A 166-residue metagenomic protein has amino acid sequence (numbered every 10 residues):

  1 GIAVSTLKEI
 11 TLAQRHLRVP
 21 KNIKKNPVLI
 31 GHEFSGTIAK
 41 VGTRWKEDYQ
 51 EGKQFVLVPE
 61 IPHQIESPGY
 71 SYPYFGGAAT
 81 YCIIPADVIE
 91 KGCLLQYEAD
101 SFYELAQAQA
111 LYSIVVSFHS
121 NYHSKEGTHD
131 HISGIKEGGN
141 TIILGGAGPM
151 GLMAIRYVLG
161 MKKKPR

Functional and structural regions predicted by a protein language model:
G1, A13-I61: Glycine-rich beta-strand-centered segment in the early N-terminal region that forms part of a ligand/cofactor-binding
G1-A3, Y112-S113: Short polar catalytic/cofactor-binding loops
S5-I10: Cytochrome P450 core scaffold surrounding the K-helix E-X-X-R motif and the conserved "meander" helix-loop region
P59-N140: NAD(P)H dinucleotide-binding glycine-rich loop of Rossmann-like/cofactor-binding domains, especially the beta1-alpha1
T141-G145: Conserved N-terminal Rossmann-fold NAD(P)-binding element of oxidoreductases
P149-M150: Hydrophobic/small residue at the entry helix of a nucleotide-binding pocket
L159-R166: Conserved S-adenosyl-L-methionine
